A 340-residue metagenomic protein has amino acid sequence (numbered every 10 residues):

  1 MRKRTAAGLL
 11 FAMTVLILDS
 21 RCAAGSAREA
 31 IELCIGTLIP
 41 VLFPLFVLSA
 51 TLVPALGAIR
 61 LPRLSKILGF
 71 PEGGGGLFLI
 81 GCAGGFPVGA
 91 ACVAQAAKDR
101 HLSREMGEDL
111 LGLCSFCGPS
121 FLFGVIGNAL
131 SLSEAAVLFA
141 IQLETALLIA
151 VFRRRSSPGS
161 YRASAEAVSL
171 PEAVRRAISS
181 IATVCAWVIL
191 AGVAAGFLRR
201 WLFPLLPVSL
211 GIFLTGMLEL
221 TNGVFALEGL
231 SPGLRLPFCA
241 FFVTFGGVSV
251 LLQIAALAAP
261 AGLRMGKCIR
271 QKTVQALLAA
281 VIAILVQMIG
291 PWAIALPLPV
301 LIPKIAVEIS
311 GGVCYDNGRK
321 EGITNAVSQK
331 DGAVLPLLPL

Functional and structural regions predicted by a protein language model:
M1-A7: N-terminal membrane topogenic signal
A7-S20, A27-I39, F43, V47 (+4 more regions): Selected transmembrane alpha-helices and immediately adjacent juxtamembrane segments of polytopic inner-membrane
I17-R28, V53-A58, G124-A129, A195-L206 (+3 more regions): Transmembrane helix-loop junctions in multi-pass membrane proteins
T37-F46, A50-A58, C82-A90, C117-F123 (+9 more regions): Transmembrane alpha-helical segments of multi-pass membrane transport proteins and ion-pumping complexes
L45-F46, A94-A97, E108-A165, V188 (+2 more regions): Alpha-helical transmembrane segments of multi-pass small-molecule/ion transporters
G57-I59, V174-V243: Transmembrane helical segments that form the transport core of multi-pass membrane transport proteins
I67-L130, L214-G229, L236-P260, I269-T273: Alpha-helical membrane segments and immediately flanking helix-loop junctions that form or couple to the substrate/ion
K330-L335: N-terminal, intrinsically disordered charge-dense segments
